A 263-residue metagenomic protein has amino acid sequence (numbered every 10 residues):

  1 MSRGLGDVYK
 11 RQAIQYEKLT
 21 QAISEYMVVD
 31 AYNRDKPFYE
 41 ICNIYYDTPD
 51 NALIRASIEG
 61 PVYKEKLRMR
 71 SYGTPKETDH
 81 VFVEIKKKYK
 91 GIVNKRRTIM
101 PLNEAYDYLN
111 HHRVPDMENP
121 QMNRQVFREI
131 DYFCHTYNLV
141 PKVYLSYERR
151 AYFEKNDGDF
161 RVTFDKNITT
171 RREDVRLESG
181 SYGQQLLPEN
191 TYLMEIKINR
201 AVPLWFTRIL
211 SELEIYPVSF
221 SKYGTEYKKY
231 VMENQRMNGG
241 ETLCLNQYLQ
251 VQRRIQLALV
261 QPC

Functional and structural regions predicted by a protein language model:
M1-Y9: Single conserved hydrophobic/aromatic residue that forms the stacking wall/gate of nucleotide- or nucleobase-binding
K10-A13, T48, I196-I198: Short beta-strand-to-loop capping motifs
K10-P37, V81-V83: Active-site acidic/histidine clusters and adjacent loop/turn architecture that either coordinate catalytic ions
E25-Y32, Y89-G91, E212-S219: A common structural junction motif
D35-P37, N43-L109: Polyanion/phosphate-binding surface patch
V93-D131: Hydrophobic, well-structured mid-protein blocks that either form specific transmembrane helices
N119-G180, Q184: Phosphate/anion-contacting hairpin/loop surfaces
S179-C263: C-terminal structured interaction module
